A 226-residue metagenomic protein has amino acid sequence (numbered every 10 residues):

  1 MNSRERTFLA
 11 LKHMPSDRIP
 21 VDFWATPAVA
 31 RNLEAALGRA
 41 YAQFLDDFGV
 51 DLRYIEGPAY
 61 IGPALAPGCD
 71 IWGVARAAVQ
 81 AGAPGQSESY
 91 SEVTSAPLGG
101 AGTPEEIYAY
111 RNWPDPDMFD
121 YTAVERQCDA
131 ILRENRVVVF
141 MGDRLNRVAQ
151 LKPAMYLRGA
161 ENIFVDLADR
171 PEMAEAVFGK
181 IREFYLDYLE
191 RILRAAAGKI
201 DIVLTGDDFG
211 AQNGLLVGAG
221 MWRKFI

Functional and structural regions predicted by a protein language model:
M1-A35, R111-I226: Active-site loop segments of alpha/beta catalytic cores
A28, E34-A64: Segments that shape or occlude catalytic/ligand-binding pockets
P58, G82, R144: Residue-level "edge-of-site" marker
I61-G62, G85, R147: Short secondary-structure capping/turn micro-motifs that flank functional sites
A78-A130: A gly/proline- and charged-residue-enriched helix-loop-helix capping module
